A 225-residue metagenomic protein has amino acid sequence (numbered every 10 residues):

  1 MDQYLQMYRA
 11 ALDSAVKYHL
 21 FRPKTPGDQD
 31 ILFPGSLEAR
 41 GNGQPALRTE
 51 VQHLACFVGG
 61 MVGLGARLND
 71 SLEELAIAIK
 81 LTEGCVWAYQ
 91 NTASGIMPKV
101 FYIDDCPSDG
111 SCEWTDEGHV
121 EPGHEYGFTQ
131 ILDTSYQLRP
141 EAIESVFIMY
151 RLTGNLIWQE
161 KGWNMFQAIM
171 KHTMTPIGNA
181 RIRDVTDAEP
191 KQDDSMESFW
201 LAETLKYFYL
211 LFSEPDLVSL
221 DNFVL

Functional and structural regions predicted by a protein language model:
M1-L225: Glycan-recognition and catalytic cores of secretory/periplasmic carbohydrate-active enzymes
